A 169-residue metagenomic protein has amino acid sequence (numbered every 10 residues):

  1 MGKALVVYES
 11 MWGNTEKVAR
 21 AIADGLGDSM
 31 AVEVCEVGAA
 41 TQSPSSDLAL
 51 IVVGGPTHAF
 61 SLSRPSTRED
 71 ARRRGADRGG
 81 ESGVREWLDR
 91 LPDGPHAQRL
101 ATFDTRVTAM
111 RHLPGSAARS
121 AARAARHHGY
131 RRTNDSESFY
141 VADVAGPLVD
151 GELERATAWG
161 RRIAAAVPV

Functional and structural regions predicted by a protein language model:
G2-S29: N-terminal beta1-alpha1 ligand-phosphate binding loop
W12, R106-H112, V141-D143: Short histidine/acidic/glycine/proline-rich micro-motifs that form metal- and phosphate-coordinating active-site loops
R20, D24, D28, D89 (+3 more regions): Short, well-ordered alpha-helices that flank and scaffold nucleotide-derived cofactor binding pockets
G27-V34, Y130-R131: A generic structural motif
E36-H128: Helix-loop-strand module that forms the ligand-binding subsite of alpha/beta enzymes
R126, R131-V169: Glycine-rich phosphate/pyrophosphate-binding loop and the adjoining helix
